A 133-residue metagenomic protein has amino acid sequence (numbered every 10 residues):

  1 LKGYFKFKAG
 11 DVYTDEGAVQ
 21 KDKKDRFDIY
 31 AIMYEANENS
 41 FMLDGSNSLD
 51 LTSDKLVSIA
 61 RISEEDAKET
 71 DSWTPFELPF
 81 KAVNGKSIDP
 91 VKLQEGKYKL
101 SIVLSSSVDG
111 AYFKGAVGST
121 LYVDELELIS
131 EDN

Functional and structural regions predicted by a protein language model:
L1-N39: Extracellular-facing segments of soluble proteins and assemblies that are Gly/Ser/Thr-biased and enriched in aromatics
F5, V12, V19, N47 (+2 more regions): Compositionally biased, intrinsically disordered low-complexity regions
D22, R26-Y30, T74-T120, E125-L126: Extracellular beta-strand ligand-recognition surfaces/modules
E38-Q94, A116: Extracellular carbohydrate recognition and processing domains and analogous Trp-centered ligand-binding platforms
S130-D132: Extracellular/secretory-pathway and virion-surface proteins
